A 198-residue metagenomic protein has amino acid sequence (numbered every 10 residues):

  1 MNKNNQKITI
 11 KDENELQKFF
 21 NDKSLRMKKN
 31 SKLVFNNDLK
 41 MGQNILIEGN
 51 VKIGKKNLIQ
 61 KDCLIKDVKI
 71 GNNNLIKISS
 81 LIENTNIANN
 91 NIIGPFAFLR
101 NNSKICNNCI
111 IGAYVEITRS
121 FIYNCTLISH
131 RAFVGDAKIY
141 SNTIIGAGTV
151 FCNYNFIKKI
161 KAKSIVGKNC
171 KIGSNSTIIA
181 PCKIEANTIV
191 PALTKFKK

Functional and structural regions predicted by a protein language model:
M1-N44: Conserved alpha/beta core of the MobA/IspD/sugar-nucleotide pyrophosphorylase nucleotidyltransferase superfamily
N37, G42-Q43, E48-G49, G54-K55 (+24 more regions): Left-handed beta-helix
N155-I157: Conserved catalytic-core motifs of eukaryotic protein kinase domains, centered on the activation segment
